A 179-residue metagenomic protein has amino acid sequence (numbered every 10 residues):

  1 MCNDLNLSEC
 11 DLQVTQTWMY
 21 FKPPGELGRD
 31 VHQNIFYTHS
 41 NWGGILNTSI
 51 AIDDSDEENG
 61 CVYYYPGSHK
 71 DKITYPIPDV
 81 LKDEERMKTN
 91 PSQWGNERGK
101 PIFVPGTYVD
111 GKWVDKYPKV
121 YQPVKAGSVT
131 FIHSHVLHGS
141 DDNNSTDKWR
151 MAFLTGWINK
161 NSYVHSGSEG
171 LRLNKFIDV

Functional and structural regions predicted by a protein language model:
M1-Y64, H69-D71: Conserved double-stranded beta-helix
D4-D11, E85-M87, S92, T146-D147: Intrinsically disordered, low-complexity coil segments
W18, N47-A51, K119-Y121, V129-F131 (+1 more regions): Conserved hydrophobic/aromatic beta-strand scaffold that supports enzyme active sites
T38, V120, N143: Short, flexible, glycine/charge-rich loop motifs used to bind or transfer phosphoryl groups or to couple energy/partner
H39-N41, G60, I73-T74, S140 (+1 more regions): Active-site-proximal flexible loops/turns
N41-W42, P123, D147: Extracellular/periplasmic catalytic domains that process cell-envelope and extracellular macromolecules
E57-L137: Double-stranded beta-helix
P78-K82, A126-F131, H135-V179: Non-heme Fe(II)/2-oxoglutarate
